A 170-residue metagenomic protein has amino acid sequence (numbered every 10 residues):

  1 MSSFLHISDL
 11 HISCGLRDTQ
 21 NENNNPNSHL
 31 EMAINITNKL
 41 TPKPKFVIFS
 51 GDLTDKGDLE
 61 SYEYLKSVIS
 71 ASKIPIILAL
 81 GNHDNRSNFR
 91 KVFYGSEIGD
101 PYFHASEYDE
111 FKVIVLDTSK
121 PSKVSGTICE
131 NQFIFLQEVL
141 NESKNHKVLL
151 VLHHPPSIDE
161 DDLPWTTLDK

Functional and structural regions predicted by a protein language model:
M1-E63, D159: N-terminal active-site segment of His-dependent metallophosphoesterases
S2-L16, E110-K120, L149-H153: Active-site-proximal beta-strand elements of phosphoester/diester hydrolases
L5-H29, R86-G99, P121-E130, D161: Acidic/histidine-rich helix-loop elements that form or flank divalent-metal/phosphate-binding sites at the catalytic
H6-S8, F46-D52, I76-N82, D117 (+1 more regions): Active-site neighborhood of phospho(di)ester-bond hydrolases with catalytic His/Asp-centered motifs
L10, L53-K56, N82-R86, K120-S122 (+1 more regions): Solvent-exposed loop/turn segments at secondary-structure junctions within structured extracellular/periplasmic domains
P26, P42-P44, P75, P101 (+3 more regions): Proline-rich intrinsically disordered, low-complexity coils
M32-F46, G126-K170: His/acidic metal-ligating clusters that form di-metal
L59-S143, K147, D169-K170: Extended active-site neighborhood of metal-dependent phosphoesterases/phosphodiesterases
